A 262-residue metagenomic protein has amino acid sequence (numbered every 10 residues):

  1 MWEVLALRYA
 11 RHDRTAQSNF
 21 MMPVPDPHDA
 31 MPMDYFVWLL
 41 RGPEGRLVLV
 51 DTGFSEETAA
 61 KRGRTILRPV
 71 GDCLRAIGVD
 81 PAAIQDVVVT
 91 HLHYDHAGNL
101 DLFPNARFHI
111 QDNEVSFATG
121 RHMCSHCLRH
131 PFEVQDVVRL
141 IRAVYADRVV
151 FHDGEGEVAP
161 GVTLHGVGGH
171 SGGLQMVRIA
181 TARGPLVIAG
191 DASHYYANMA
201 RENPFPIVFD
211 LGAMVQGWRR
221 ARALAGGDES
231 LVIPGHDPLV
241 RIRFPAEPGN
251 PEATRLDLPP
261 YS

Functional and structural regions predicted by a protein language model:
M1-A30, G156, G249, L258-S262: Basic, amphipathic N-terminal segments that precede the first structured/catalytic domain
E3-A6, V37-G42, V48, D153-A182: Core dinuclear metal-dependent hydrolase active-site scaffold
V4, L40, D51, I84 (+7 more regions): Divalent metal-coordination and catalytic microenvironments
Y9-A10, T52-F54, L92, N113-E114 (+3 more regions): Active-site metal-binding loops of divalent metal-dependent hydrolases
Y9-A76, M176-G190: Conserved beta-strand hairpin/beta-sheet module of binuclear metal-dependent hydrolase folds, prominently
R64, R68, D72, M176-S262: Cap/insert and terminal regions of metallo-dependent hydrolase folds
R64-I110: Active-site metal-binding motif and surrounding structural segment of the metallo-beta-lactamase
R68-V79, A83, N113-G166, A213-E229: Metallo-beta-lactamase
